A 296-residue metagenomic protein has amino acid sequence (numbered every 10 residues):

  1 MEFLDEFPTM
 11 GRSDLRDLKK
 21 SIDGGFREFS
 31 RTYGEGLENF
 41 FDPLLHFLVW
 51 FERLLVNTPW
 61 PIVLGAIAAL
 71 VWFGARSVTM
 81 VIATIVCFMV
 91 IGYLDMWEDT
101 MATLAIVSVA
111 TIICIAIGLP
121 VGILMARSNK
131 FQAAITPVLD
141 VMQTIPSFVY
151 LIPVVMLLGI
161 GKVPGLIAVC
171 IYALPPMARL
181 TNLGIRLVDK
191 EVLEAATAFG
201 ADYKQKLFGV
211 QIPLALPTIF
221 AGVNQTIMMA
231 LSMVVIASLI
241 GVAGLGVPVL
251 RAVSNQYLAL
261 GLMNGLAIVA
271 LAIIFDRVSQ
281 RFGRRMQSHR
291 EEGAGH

Functional and structural regions predicted by a protein language model:
M1-A105, I112, R284-H296: N-terminal, non-cleaved signal-anchor transmembrane helix
L45-V56, W97-A105, V109, Q132-I135 (+6 more regions): Alpha-helical membrane-interface segments at transmembrane helix boundaries
A69-F73, I91-E98, A110-L139: Transmembrane-helix boundary motif in ABC transporter permease subunits
D99-T103, I123, A133, P137 (+6 more regions): Membrane-spanning helices that line or support transport/gating and their immediate boundary helices in channels
I106-V109, C114-I117, I123-A126, L139-A173: Generic hydrophobic transmembrane alpha-helix motif, especially the helices
M156, I185, A230-L271, G283-H296: Glycine-rich helix-loop "coupling/hinge" segments at transmembrane-helix boundaries in multipass transporters
I167, I171, Y203-A237, A259 (+4 more regions): Transmembrane alpha-helices
M177-Q225, V249: Short cytoplasmic-facing helical segments at TM-TM junctions of multi-pass membrane proteins
